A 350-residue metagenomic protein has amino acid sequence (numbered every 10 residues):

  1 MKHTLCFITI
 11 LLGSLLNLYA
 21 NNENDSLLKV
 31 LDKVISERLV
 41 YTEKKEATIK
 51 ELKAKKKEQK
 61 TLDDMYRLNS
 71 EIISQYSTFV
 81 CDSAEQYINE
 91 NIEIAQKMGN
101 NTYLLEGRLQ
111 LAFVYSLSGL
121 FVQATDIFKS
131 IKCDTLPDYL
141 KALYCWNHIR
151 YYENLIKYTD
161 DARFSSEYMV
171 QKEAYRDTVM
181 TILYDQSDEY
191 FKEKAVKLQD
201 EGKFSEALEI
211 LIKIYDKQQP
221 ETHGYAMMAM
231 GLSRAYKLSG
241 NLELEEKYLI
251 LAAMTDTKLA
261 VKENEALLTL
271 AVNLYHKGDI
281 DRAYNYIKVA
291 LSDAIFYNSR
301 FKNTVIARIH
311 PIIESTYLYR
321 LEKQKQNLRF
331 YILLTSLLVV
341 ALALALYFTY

Functional and structural regions predicted by a protein language model:
T4-S14: Sec-dependent N-terminal signal peptides
C6, N17-E322: A "functional boundary" signal
G13-A20, L344-F348: Hydrophobic membrane-targeting alpha-helices
L318-Y350: Alpha-helical transmembrane signal-anchor helices
